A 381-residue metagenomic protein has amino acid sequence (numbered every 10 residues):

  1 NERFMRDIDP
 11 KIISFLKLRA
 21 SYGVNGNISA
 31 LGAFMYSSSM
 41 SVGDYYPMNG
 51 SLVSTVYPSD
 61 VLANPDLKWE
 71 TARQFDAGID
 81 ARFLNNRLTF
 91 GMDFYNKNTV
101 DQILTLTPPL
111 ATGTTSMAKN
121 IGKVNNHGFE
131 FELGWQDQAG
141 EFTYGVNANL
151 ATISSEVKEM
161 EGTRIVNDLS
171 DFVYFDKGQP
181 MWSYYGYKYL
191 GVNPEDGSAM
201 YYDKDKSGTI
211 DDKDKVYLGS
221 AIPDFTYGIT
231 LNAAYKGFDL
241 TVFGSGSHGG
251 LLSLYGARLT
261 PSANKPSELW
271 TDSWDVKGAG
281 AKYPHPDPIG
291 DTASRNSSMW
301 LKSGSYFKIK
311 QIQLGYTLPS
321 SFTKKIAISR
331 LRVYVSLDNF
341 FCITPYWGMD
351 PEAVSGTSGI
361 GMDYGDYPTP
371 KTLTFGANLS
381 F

Functional and structural regions predicted by a protein language model:
N1-D176, K236, N296, L301-F381: Extracellular/periplasmic, surface-exposed regions of secreted and cell-surface proteins
S29-A30, Y185, T241-F243, G250-L252 (+1 more regions): Short helix/loop capping segments that flank catalytic or ligand/cofactor-binding pockets
G43-L62, V173-S220, S267-W300: Flexible glycine-rich, low-complexity coil/linker segments exposed to the extracellular/periplasmic environment
T99-V100, I210, G219-A221, G249-L251 (+1 more regions): A short local loop/turn or secondary-structure capping micro-motif enriched for an aromatic residue
A118-I121, N125, V166-Y184, L218-G228 (+3 more regions): C-terminal extracellular loops and terminal segments of Gram-negative outer membrane beta-barrel proteins
E156-K158, D196, G250-Y255: Short acidic/glycine-rich loop or secondary-structure boundary segments that cap or lie
S220-S253: Glycine-rich, aromatic-lined ligand/substrate-binding cores of catalytic and carbohydrate-binding domains
S247-D338: Extracytoplasmic gating/loop element in the C-terminal half of outer-membrane beta-barrel translocons and assembly
